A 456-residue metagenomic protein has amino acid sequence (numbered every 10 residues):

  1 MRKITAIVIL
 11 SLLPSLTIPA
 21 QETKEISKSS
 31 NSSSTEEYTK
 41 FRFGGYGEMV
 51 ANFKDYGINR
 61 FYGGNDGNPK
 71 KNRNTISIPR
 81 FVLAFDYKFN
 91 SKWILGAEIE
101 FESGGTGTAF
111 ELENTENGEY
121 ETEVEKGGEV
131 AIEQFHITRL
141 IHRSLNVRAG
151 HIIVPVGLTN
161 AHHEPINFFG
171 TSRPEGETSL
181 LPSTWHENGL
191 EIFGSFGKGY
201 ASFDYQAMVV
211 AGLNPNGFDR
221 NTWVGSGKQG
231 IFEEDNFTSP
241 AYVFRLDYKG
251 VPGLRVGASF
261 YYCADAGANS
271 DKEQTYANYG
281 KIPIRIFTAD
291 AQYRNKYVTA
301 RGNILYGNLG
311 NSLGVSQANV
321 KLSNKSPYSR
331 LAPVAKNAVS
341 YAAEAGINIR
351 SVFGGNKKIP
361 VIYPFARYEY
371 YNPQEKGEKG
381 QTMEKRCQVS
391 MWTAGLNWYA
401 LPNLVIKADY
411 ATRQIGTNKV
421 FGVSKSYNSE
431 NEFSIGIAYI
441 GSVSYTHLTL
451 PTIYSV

Functional and structural regions predicted by a protein language model:
M1-I4: Positively charged n-region of N-terminal signal peptides that target proteins for export
I7-Y62: N-terminal periplasmic/intermembrane-space "pro-region" immediately following the signal or transit peptide
T23, K54-F61, P69-K70, Y120-E125 (+4 more regions): Outer-membrane beta-barrel pore domains
E37-K54, K71-P215, T238-V243, D247-R255 (+6 more regions): Outer membrane beta-barrel
F61-G67, N114, I166-P174, V224-G227 (+2 more regions): Short glycine/proline- and charge-enriched loop/turn segments that cap or connect secondary-structure elements
V224-A268: Loop-centered beta-sheet repeat module
T446-T452: Conserved small/polar residues in nucleotide/adenosyl-binding loops
